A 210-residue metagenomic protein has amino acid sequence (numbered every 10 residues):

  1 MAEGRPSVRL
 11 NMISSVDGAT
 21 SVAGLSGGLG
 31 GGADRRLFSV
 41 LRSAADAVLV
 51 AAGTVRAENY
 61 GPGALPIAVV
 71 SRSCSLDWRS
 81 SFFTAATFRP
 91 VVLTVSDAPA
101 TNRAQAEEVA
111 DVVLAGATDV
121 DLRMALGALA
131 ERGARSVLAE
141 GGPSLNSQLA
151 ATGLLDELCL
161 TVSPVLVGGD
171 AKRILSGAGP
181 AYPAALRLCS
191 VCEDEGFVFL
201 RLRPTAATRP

Functional and structural regions predicted by a protein language model:
M1-P210: Enzymes that bind and transform nitrogen-containing heteroaromatic metabolites
